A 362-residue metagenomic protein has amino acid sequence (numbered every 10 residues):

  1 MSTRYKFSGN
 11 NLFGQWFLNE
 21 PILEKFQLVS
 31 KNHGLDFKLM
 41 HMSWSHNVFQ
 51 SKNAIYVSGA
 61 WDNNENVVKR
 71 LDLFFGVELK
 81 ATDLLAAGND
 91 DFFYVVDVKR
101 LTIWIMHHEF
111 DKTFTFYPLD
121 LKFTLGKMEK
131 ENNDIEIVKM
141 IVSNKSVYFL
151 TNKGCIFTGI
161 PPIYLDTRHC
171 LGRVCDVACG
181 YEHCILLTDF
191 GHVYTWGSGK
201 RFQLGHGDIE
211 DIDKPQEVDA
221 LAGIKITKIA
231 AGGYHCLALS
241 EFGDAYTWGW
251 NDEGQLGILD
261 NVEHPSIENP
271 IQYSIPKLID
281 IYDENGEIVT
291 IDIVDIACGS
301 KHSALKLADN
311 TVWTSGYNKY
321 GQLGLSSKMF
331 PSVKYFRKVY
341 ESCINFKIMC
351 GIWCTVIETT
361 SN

Functional and structural regions predicted by a protein language model:
M1-N362: Eukaryote-biased RCC1-like beta-propeller repeat architecture
